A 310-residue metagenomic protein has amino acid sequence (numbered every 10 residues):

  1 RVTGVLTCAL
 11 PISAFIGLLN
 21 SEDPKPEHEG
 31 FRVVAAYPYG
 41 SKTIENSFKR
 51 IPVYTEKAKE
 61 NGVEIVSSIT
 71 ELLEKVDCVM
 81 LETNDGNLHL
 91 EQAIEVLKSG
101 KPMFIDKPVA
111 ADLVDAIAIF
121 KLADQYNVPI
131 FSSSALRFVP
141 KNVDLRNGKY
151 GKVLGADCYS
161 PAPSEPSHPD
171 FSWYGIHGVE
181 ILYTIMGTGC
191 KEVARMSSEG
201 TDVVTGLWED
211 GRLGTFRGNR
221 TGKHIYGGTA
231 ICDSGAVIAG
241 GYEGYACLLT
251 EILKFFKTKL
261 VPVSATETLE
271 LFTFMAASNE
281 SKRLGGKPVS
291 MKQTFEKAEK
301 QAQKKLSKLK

Functional and structural regions predicted by a protein language model:
T3, C8-L10: Short, small-residue-biased leader/transition segments that mark boundaries at the very start of proteins
P24-K59: NAD(P)-binding Rossmann-fold cofactor-contacting core
V63-F120: Beta-loop-alpha module in the N-terminal Rossmann-like domain of NAD(P)-dependent dehydrogenases, especially those
V79-M80, T258-K310: C-terminal helix-rich "cap/oligomerization" subdomain common to oxidoreductases
G100, N127, G285-G286: Glycine-centered short loops/turns at secondary-structure junctions
V109-H168: A contiguous active-site-proximal alpha/beta segment in oxidoreductase catalytic domains
A156-K223, T266-T273: Rossmann-like dinucleotide-binding domain that binds NAD(P)(H)
V203-T250: C-terminal substrate-binding/catalytic lobe of Rossmann-fold NAD(P)-dependent oxidoreductases
